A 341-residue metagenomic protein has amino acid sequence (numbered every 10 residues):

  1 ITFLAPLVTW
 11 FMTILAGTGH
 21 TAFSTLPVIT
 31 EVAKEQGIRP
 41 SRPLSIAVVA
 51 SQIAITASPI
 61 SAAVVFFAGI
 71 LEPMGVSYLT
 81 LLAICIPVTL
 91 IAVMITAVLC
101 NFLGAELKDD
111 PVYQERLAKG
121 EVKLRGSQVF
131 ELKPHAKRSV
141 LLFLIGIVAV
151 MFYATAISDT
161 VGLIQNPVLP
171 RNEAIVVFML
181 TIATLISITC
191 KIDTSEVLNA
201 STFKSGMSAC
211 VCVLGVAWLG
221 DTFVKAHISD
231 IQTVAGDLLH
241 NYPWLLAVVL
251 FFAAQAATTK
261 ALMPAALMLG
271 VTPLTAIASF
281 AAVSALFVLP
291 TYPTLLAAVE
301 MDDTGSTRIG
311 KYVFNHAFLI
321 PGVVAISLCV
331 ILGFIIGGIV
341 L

Functional and structural regions predicted by a protein language model:
I1-P6, E35-P43, T202-G206, Q232-V248 (+1 more regions): Membrane-interfacial loop-to-helix junctions in multi-pass transporters
L4-V76, A257-A285, G305, G338-I339: Hydrophobic transmembrane alpha-helices that form the pore/transport pathway of multi-pass ion and small-solute
T9-M12, A54, V88-T96, G146-V150 (+2 more regions): Alpha-helical transmembrane segments of multipass membrane proteins
H20-A22, E173-T181, V234-Y242, S284-F287: Structural signature of hydrophobic alpha-helical transmembrane segments
A83-T96, P167-M179, T275-L289: Alpha-helical transmembrane segments
N101-L103, L107, P111-D221, I320-I335 (+1 more regions): Hydrophobic transmembrane alpha-helices of multi-pass small-molecule transporters
P293-T307: Transmembrane alpha-helical segments of integral membrane proteins
D303-A325: Interfacial loop-to-transmembrane junctions
